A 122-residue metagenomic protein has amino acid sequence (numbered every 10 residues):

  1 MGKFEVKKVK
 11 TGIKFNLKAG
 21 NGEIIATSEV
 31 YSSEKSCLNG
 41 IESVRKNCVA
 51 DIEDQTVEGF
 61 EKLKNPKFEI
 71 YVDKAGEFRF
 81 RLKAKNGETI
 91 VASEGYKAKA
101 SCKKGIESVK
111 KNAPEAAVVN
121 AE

Functional and structural regions predicted by a protein language model:
M1-K10, K46-K74, A116-E122: Intrinsic disorder/low-complexity detector
K3-Y31, G40-V44, K67-K97, S101-V109: A structural feature that tracks compact, well-ordered secondary-structure segments with a strong bias toward
S33-S36, Q55-G59, A98-S101: Short amphipathic alpha-helical linker/capping segments at the junctions of internal repeats and modular domains
